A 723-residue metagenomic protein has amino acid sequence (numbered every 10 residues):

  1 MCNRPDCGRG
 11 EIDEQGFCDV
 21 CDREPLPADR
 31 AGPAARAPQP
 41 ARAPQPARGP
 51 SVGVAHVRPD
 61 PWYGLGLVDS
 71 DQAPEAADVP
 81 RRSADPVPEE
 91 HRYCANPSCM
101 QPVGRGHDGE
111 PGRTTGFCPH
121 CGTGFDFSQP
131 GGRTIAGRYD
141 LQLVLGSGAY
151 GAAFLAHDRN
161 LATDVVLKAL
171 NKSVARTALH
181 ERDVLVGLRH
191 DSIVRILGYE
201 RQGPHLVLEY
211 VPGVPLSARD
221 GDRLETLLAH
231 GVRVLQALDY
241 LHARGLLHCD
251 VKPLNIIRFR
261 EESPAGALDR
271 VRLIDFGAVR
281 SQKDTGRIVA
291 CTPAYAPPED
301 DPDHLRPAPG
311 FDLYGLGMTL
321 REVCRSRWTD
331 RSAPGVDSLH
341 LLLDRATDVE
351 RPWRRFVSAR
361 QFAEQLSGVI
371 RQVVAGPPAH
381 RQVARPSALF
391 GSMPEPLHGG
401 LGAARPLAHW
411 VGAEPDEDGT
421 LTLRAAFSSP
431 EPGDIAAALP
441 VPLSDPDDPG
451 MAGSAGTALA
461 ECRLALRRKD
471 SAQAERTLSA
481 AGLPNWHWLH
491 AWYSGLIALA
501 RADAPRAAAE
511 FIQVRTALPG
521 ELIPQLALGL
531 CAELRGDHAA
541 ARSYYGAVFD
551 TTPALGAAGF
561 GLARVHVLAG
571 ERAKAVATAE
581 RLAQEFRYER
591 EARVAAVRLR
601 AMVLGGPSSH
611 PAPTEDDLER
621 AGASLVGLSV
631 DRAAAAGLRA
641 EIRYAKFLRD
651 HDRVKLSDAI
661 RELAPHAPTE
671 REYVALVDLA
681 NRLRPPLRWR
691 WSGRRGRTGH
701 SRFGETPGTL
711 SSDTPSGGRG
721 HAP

Functional and structural regions predicted by a protein language model:
L141-A149, A153: Protein kinase glycine-rich loop
F154-A156, A162-N171: Glycine-rich ATP phosphate-binding loop
N171-G187: AlphaC helix of the eukaryotic protein kinase fold
R195-P204: Short beta-strand micro-motifs within the conserved protein kinase catalytic domain, predominantly in the N-lobe
H230-G231: Activation segment signature within eukaryotic-like protein kinase domains
H242-F259: Catalytic-loop of the protein kinase fold
G286-D300: Conserved activation segment of eukaryotic-like protein kinases, specifically the C-terminal portion of the activation
V374-E461: Regulatory extensions appended to serine/threonine kinase catalytic cores
